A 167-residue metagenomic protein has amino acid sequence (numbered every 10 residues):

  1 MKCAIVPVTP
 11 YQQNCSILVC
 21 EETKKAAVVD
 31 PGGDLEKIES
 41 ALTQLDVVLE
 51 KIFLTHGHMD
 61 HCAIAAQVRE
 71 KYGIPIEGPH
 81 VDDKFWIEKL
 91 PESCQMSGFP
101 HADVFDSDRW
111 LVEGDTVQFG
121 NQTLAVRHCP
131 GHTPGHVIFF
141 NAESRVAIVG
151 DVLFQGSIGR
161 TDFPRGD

Functional and structural regions predicted by a protein language model:
M1-L45, I138-G150: Conserved beta-strand hairpin/beta-sheet module of binuclear metal-dependent hydrolase folds, prominently
V6-V8, P100, D106-R109, H128-P130: Short Gly/Pro-enriched turn/cap motifs at secondary-structure boundaries
L18, D30, H56, V68 (+4 more regions): Divalent metal-coordination and catalytic microenvironments
T23, G33, M59, D83 (+3 more regions): Short, glycine/acidic-enriched loop or turn micro-motifs at the edges of active sites
V28-V29, E50-G57, E77-H80, R127-G131 (+1 more regions): Active-site neighborhood of phospho(di)ester-bond hydrolases with catalytic His/Asp-centered motifs
D34-F119: Active-site HxH/HxHxD metal-binding segment of metal-dependent hydrolases
E92-S93, T116-D167: Metallo-beta-lactamase
